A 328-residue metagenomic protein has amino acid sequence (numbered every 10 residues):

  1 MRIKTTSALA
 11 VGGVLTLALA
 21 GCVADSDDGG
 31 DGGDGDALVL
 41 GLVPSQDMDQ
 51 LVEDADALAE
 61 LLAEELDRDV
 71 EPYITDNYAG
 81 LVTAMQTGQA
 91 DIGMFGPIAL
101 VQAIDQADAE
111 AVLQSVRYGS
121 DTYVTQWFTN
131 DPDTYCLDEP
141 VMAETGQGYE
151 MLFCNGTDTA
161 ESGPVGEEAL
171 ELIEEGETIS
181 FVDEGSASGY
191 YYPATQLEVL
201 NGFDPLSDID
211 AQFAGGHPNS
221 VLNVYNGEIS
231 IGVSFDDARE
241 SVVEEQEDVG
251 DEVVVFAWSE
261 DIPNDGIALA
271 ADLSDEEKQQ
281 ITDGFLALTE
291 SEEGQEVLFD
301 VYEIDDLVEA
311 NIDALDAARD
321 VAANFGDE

Functional and structural regions predicted by a protein language model:
T16-G21: C-terminal motif of bacterial Sec signal peptides marking the signal peptidase cleavage site
V23-S26: Bacterial signal peptide processing site
D34-D49, R68-Y73, G176-S180: Short, well-ordered beta-strand elements
L38, D47-D69, T195, E293-V297: Short, polar/charged alpha-helical segment
Y73-T83, D204-L222, D261: Short helix-initiation/N-cap motifs at beta->coil->alpha
G96-A107, A194-V199, N223-D251: A ligand-binding cleft/hinge motif common to bilobed small-molecule-binding domains
V116-G185: A conserved helix-loop-strand patch within extracytoplasmic ligand-binding domains of the periplasmic binding
R117-Q126, E247-T282, V301-N311, A317: Periplasmic-binding protein-like
